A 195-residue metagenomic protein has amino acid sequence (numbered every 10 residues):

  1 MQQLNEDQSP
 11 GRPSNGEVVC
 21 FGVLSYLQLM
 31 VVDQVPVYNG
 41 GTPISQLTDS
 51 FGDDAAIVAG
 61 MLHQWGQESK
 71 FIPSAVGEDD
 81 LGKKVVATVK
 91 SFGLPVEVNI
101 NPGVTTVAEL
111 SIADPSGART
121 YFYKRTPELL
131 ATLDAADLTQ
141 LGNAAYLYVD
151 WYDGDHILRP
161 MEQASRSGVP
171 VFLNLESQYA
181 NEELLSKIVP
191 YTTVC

Functional and structural regions predicted by a protein language model:
M1-I72, D80, A87: Glycine-rich phosphate/adenosyl-contacting loop at the front of the ribokinase-like
M1-L24, T88-I100, D114-C195: Ribokinase/PfkB-type carbohydrate-kinase core domain
L29, D79-L81, T106-A108, E182-E183: Short secondary-structure boundary/hinge segments and terminal tails
D49, A75-V76, D150-W151: Residue-level marker of alpha-helix boundaries and capping positions
D54-I57, T105-A108, H156-R159: Short glycine/serine/threonine-rich phosphate/pyrophosphate-binding segments that cradle anionic phosphate groups
P73-S74, L81-S111: A short, flexible N-terminal coil/short beta segment enriched in small residues
A75-D79, Q178-Y179: Short histidine/acidic/glycine/proline-rich micro-motifs that form metal- and phosphate-coordinating active-site loops
